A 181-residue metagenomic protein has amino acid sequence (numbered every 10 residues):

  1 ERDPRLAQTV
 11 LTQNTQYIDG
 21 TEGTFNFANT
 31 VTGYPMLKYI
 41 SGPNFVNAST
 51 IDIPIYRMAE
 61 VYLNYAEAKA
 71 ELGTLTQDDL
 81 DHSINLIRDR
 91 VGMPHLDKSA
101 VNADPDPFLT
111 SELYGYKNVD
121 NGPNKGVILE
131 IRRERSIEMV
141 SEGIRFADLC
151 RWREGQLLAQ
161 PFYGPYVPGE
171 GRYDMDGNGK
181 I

Functional and structural regions predicted by a protein language model:
D3-I181: Acidic/polar-rich alpha-helix caps and helix-coil junctions
